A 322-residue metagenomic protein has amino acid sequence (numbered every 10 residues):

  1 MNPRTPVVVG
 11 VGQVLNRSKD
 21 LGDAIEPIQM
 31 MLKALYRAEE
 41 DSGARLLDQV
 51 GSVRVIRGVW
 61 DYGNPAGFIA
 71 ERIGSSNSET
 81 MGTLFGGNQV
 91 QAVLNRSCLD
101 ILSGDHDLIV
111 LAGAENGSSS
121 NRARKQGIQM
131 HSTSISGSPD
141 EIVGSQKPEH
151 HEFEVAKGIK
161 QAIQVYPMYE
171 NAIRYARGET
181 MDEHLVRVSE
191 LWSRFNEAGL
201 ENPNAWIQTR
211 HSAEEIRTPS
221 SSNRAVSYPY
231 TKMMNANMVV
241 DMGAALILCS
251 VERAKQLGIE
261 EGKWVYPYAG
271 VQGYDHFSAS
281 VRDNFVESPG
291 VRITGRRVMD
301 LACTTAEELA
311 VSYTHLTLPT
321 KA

Functional and structural regions predicted by a protein language model:
M1-I28, P139-I159, N171, Y175-E190 (+1 more regions): Condensing-enzyme catalytic core mediating Claisen C-C bond formation in acyl metabolism
V9-V11, R17-K19, A44-D61: N-terminal alpha-helical transmembrane segments of multi-pass membrane transport and channel/translocase proteins
P27-G43, P65, S250, E287-A302: Short, well-ordered amphipathic alpha-helical segments that serve as non-catalytic structural scaffolds within diverse
L35, E39-G43, I73, N77 (+8 more regions): Structural signal for hydrophobic packing residues in well-ordered secondary-structure cores of soluble enzyme domains
R57-A112, N116-H151, A156-I163, R217-S227 (+3 more regions): Conserved catalytic cysteine-centered active-site region of acyl-thioester-dependent Claisen-condensing enzymes
E190-T231, N235-V239, Y313: Polyanion-binding loop/helix "lid" in catalytic or ligand-binding cores
T314-T320: Conserved small/polar residues in nucleotide/adenosyl-binding loops
